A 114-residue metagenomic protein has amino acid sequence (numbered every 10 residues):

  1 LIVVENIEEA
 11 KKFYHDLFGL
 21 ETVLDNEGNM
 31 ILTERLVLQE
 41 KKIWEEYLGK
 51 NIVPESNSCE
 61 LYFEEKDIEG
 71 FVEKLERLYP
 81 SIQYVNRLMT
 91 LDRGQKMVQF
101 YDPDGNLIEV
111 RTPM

Functional and structural regions predicted by a protein language model:
L1, G28-N29, M97: A short, glycine- and basic residue-enriched loop/turn that sits immediately adjacent to a domain's principal
L1-E9, C59-L61, M114: N-terminal beta-strand motif that seeds the catalytic metal site of vicinal oxygen chelate
I2, E40, L91-D92, Q99 (+1 more regions): Short beta->alpha transition motifs characteristic of CBS
N6-E21: Amphipathic alpha-helical segments
I7-E8, L61-L107: Vicinal oxygen chelate
Y14, K42, V72-E76: Short, flexible helix/strand-to-coil boundary loops that buttress conserved ligand/catalytic motifs in alpha/beta
F18, L36, Y79-P80: Structural motif
E21-S56, L107-T112: Conserved short beta-strand elements that form part of the metal-binding/catalytic scaffold of enzyme active sites
